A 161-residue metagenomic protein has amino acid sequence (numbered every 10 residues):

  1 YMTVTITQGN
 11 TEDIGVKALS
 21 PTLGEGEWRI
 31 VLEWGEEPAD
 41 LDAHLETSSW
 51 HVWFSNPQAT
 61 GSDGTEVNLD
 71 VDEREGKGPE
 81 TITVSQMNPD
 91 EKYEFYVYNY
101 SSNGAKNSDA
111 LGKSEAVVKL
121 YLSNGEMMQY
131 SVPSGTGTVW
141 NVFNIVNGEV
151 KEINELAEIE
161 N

Functional and structural regions predicted by a protein language model:
Y1-G26: Elongated, non-catalytic scaffold/linker segments and compositionally distinctive motifs
L19-N161: Intrinsic-disorder/low-complexity signal
